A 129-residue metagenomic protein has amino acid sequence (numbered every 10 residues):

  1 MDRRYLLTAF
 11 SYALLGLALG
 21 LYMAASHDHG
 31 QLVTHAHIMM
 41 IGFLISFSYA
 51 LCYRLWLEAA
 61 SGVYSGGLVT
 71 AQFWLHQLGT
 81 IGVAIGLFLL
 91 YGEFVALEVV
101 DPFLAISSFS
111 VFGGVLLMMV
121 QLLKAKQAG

Functional and structural regions predicted by a protein language model:
M1-G129: Hydrophobic alpha-helical transmembrane segments of multi-pass integral membrane proteins
